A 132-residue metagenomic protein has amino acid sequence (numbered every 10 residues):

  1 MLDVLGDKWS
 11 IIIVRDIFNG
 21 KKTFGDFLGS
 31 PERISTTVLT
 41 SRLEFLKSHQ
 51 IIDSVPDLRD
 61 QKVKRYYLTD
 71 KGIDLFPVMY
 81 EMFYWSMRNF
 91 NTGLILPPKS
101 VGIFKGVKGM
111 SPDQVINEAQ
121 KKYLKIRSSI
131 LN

Functional and structural regions predicted by a protein language model:
M1-T37: N-terminal helix-turn-helix DNA-binding core of bacterial DNA-binding proteins
G6, L58-M82: Basic, amphipathic "hinge/linker" alpha-helix immediately C-terminal to the N-terminal HTH DNA-binding motif
R15, G25, S41-E44, Y80: Internal, well-ordered alpha-helical scaffold/interface segments that support domain packing or protein-protein contacts
D16, I51-D53, E81: Solvent-exposed, amphipathic alpha-helical segments
N19, S48, Y84-M87: Residues at helix-coil transition
L28-D57, Q61: Canonical helix-turn-helix DNA-binding module
D53, Y66, S129-L131: Long, contiguous secondary-structure blocks with strong helical propensity
P77-N132: C-terminal regulatory/oligomerization modules of transcriptional regulators
